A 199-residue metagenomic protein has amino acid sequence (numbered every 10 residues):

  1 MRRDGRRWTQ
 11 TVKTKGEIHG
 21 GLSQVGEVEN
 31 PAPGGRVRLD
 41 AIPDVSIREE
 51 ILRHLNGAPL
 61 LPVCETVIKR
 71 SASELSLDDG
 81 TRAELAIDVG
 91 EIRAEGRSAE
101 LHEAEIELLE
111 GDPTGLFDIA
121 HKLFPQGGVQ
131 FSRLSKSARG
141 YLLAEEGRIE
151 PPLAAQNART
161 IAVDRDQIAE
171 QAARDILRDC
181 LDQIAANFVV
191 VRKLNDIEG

Functional and structural regions predicted by a protein language model:
M1-G199: Phosphate-end processing signature that detects enzymes handling 5′-triphosphorylated RNA and polyphosphate
